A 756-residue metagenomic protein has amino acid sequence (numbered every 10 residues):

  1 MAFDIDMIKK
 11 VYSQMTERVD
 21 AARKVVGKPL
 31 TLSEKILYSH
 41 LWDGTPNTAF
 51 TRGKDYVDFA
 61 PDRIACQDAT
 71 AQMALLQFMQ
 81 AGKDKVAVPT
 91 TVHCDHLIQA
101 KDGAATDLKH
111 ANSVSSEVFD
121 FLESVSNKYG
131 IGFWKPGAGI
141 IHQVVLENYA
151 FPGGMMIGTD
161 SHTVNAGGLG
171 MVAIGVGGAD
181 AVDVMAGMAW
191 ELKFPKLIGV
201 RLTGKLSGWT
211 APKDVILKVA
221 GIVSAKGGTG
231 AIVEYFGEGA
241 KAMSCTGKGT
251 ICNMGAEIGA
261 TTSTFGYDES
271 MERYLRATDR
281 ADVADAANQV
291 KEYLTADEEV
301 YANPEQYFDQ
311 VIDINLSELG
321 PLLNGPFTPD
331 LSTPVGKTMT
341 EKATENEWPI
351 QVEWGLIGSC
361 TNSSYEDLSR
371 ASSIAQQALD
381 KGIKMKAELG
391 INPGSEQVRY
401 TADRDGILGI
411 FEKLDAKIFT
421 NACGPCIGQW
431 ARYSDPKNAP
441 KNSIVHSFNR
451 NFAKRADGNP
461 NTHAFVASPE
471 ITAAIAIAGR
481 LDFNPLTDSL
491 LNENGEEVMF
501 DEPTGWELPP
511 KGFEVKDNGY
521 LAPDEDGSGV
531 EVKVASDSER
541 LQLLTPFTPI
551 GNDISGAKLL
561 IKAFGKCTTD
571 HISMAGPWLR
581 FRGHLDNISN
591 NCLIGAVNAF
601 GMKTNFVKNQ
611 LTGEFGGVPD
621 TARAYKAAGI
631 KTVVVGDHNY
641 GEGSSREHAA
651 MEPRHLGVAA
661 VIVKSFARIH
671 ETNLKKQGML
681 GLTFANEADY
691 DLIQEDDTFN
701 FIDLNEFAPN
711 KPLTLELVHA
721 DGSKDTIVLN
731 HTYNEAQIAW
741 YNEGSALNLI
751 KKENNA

Functional and structural regions predicted by a protein language model:
F3-D4, D68, F151-D285, I383 (+4 more regions): Mobile "lid/hinge" segments at catalytic clefts and subdomain interfaces of large enzymes
I5, T16-A21, I36-W42, P46-N47 (+5 more regions): Flexible inter-domain linker/hinge segments
I8, M15, D20-K196, R582-K631 (+1 more regions): Long, structured ligand/cofactor-binding scaffold of large enzymes
K109-S113, V118, E123-G158, E234-G237 (+7 more regions): Accessory "access/gating" subregions that flank catalytic or transport cores
F236-K241, A627-F666: Extracellular/luminal Protease-associated
L490-E507, H670-E743, L747-I750, N755: Acidic, glycine-rich flexible loop/linker segments
D517-I630, V634-V635: Conserved, function-defining core regions and hallmark residues within catalytic/recognition domains
